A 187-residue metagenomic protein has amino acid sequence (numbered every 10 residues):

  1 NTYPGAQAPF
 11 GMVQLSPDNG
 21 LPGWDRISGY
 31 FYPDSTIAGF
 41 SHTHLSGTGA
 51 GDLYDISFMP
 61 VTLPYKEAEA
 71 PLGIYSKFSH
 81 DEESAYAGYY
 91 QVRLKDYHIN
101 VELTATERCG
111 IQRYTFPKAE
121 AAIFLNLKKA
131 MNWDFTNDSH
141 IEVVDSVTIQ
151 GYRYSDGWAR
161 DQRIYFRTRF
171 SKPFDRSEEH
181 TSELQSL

Functional and structural regions predicted by a protein language model:
N1-S182, L187: Accessory carbohydrate-recognition regions in carbohydrate-active enzymes
